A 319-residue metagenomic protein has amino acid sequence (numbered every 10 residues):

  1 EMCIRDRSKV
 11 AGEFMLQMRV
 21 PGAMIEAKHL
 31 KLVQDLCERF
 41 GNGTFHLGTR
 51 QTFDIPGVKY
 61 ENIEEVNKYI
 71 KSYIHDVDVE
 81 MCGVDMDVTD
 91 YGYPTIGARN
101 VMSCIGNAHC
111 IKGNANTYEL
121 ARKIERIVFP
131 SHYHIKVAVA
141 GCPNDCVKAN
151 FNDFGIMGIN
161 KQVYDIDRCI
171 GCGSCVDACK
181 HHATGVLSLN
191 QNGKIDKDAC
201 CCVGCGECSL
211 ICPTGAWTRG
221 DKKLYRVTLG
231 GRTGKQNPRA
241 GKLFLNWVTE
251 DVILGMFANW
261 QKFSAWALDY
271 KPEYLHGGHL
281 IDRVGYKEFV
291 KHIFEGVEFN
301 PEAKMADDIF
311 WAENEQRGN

Functional and structural regions predicted by a protein language model:
M2-I4: Short, small-residue-biased leader/transition segments that mark boundaries at the very start of proteins
K9-Q17: Gly-rich Lys/Arg/Thr-decorated short loops/hinges at beta-loop-alpha junctions or inter-strand turns that position
L16-I170, S174, A178, A199-C201 (+1 more regions): Small-residue-enriched alpha-helical segments and adjacent helix-cap loops that form tight helix-helix packing
N42-T49, E80-V88, H134-K136, L189 (+2 more regions): Flexible, glycine/charged-enriched surface loops at secondary-structure junctions
A138-N144, H276-K287: A glycine-rich phosphate-binding loop feature that marks nucleotide/adenosyl-phosphate handling sites
S174-K194, V203, E207-L224: Iron-sulfur cluster-binding cysteine motifs and their immediate structural context in ferredoxin-like electron-transfer
K223, G231-D269: A hydrophobic, small-residue-rich beta->alpha segment in the mid-to-C-terminal subdomain of diverse proteins
E288-N319: C-terminal, charged low-complexity interaction regions
